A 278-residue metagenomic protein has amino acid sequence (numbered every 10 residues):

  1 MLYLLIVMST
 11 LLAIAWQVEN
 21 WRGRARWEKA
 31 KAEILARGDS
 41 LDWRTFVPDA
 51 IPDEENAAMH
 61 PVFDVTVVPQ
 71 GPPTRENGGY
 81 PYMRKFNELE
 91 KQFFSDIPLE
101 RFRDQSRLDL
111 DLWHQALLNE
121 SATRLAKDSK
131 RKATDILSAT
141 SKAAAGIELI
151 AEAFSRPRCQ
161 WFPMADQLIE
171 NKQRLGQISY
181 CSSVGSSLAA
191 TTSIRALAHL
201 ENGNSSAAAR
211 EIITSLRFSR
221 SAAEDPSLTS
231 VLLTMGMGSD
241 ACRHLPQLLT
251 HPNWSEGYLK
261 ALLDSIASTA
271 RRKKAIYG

Functional and structural regions predicted by a protein language model:
Y3, S9-G278: Aromatic-rich surface patch/π-platform used for binding flat ligands and interfaces
